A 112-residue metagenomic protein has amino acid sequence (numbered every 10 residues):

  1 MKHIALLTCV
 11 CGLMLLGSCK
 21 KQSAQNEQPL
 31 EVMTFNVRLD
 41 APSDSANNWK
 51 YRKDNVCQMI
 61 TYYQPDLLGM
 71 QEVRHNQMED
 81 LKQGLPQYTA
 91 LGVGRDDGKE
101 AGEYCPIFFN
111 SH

Functional and structural regions predicted by a protein language model:
M1-A5: Positively charged n-region of N-terminal signal peptides that target proteins for export
L6, L15-G84, R95-Y104: N-terminal, active-site-proximal structural segment of metallo-dependent hydrolase catalytic domains
C11-G12: Repetitive helical segments and hydrophobic/amphipathic motifs
Y104-H112: A well-ordered secondary-structure block
